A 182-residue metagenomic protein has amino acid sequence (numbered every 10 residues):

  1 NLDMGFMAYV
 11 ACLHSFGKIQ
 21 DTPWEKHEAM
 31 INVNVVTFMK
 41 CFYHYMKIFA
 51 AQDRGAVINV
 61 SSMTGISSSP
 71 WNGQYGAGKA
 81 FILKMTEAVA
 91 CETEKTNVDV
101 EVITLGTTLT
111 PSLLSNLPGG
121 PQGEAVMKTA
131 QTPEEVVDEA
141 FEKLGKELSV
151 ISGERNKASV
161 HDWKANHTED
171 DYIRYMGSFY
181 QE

Functional and structural regions predicted by a protein language model:
V10-S15: Conserved NAD(P)H cofactor-binding loop of Rossmann-fold oxidoreductase domains
K18-Q20, K26-I31: Substrate-binding pocket helix/loop in short-chain dehydrogenase/reductase
F42, G78: Active-site helix of classical SDR
I48, S67, A88-D99: Active-site-adjacent segment of SDR/Rossmann-fold oxidoreductases
S62: Residue(s) in the substrate-gating loop at a strand-loop-helix junction that position the organic substrate next
S69-G73: Active-site loop immediately N-terminal to the catalytic Tyr-X3-Lys motif of short-chain dehydrogenase/reductase
V102, G119-W163: C-terminal helical subdomain
